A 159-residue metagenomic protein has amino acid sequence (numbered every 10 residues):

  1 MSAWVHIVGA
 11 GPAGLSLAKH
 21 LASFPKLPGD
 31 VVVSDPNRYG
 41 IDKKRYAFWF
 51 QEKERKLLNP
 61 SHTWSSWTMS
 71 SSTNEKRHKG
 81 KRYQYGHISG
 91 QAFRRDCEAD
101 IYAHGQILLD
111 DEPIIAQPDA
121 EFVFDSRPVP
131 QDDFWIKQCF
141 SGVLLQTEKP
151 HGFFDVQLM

Functional and structural regions predicted by a protein language model:
M1-A13, V32: Beta1/beta-strand and adjacent pyrophosphate-binding region of the FAD-binding site in flavoprotein oxidoreductases
M1-V5, S23-P28, P113-Q117: Extreme N-terminal leader/targeting segments of oxidoreductases
A10, D100-M159: Predominantly flavin-linked oxidoreductase catalytic cores and closely associated redox partners
A13, S89-F93, V123: Short amphipathic alpha-helical segments
A13, Y39, V129: Conserved Rossmann-like nucleotide-cofactor binding loop
S16, H20-N74, A92, S141: N-terminal FAD cofactor-binding segment of flavoenzymes
L17, L21-P25, C97-I101, G105 (+1 more regions): Hydrophobic, Leu/Ile/Phe/Ala-enriched alpha-helical segments that form helix-helix packing faces
F50-D111, A116-P118: A conserved beta-strand/loop capping segment in the N-terminal third of enzymes that catalyze redox or closely related
